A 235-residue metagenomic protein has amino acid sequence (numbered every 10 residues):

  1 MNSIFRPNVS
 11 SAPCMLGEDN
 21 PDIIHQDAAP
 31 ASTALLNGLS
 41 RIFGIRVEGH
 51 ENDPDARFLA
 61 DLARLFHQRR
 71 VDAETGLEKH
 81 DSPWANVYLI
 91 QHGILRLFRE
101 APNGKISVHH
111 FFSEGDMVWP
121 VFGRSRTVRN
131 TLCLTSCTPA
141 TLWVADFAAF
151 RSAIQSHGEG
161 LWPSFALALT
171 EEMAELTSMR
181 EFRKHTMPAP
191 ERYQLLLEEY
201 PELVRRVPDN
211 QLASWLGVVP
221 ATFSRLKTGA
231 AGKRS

Functional and structural regions predicted by a protein language model:
M1-P201, R206, N210-A221, K227-S235: Cytosolic regulatory regions built on CNB/CRP/Popeye-like sensor folds
